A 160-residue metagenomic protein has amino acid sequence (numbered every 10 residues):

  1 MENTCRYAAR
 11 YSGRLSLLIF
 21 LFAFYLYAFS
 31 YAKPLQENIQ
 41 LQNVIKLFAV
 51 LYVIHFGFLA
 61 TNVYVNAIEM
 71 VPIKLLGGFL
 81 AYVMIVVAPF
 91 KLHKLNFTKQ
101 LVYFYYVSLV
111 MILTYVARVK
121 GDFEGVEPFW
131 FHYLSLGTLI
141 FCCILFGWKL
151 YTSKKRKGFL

Functional and structural regions predicted by a protein language model:
M1-L160: Membrane-embedded alpha-helical bundles that constitute the cytochrome b-like, heme-associated redox core of multi-pass
